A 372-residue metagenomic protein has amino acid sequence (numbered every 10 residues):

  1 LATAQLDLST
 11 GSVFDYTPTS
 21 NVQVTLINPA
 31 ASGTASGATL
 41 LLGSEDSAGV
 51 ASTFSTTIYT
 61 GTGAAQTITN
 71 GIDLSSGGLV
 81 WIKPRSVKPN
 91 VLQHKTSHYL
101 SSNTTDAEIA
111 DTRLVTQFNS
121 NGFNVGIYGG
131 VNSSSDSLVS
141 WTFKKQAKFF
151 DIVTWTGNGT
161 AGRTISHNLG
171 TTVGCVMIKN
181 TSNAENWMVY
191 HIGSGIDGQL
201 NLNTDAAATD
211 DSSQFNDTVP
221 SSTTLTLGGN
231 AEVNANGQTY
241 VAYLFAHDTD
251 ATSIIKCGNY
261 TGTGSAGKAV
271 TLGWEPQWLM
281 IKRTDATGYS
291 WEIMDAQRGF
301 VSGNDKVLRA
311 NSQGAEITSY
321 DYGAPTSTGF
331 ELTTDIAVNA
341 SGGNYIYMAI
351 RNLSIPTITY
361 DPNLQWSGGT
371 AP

Functional and structural regions predicted by a protein language model:
L1-A48: Exposed extracellular interaction/assembly regions and N-terminal maturation sites
G49-P372: Charged, alpha-helix-forming regions
